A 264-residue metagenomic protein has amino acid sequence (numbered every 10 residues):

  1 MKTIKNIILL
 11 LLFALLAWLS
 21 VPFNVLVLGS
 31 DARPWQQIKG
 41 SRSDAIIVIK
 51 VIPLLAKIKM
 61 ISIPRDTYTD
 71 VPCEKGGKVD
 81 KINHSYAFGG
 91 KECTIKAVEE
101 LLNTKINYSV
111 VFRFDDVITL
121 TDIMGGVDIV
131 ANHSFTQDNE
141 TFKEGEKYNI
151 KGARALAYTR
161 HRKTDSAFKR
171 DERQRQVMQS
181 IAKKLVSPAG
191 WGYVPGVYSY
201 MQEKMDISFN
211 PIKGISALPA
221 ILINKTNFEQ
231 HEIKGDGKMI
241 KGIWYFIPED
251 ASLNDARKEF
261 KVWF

Functional and structural regions predicted by a protein language model:
K2-F264: Non-catalytic, solvent-exposed segments at the cell envelope interface
